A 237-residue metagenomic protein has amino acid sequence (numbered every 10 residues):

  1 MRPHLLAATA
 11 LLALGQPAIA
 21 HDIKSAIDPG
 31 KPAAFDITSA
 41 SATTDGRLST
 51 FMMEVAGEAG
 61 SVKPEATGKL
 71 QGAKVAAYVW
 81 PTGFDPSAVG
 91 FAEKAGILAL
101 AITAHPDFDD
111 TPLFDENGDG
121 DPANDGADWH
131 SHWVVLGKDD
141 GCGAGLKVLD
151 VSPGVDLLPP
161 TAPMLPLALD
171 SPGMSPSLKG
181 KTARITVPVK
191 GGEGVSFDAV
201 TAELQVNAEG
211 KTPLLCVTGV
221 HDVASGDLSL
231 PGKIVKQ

Functional and structural regions predicted by a protein language model:
M1-L6: Bacterial N-terminal signal peptides that target proteins for export
A7-G15: Bacterial N-terminal signal peptides
Q16-A20: Sec/Tat signal peptide C-region and signal peptidase I cleavage site
H21, P29, V62-G72, P163 (+1 more regions): Extracellular/secreted glycoprotein ectodomains characterized by long, lumenal stretches of O-glycosylated
P32-G137: Surface-exposed, glycine/proline- and aromatic-rich loop segments on solvent-exposed faces across compartments
P86-G90, S196-Q237: Acidic/polar low-complexity flexible segments
G137-P188: Short helix-loop boundary/capping segments
D170-P172, G180, V189-G192, S196 (+1 more regions): Mature extracytoplasmic/lumenal regions of exported proteins
